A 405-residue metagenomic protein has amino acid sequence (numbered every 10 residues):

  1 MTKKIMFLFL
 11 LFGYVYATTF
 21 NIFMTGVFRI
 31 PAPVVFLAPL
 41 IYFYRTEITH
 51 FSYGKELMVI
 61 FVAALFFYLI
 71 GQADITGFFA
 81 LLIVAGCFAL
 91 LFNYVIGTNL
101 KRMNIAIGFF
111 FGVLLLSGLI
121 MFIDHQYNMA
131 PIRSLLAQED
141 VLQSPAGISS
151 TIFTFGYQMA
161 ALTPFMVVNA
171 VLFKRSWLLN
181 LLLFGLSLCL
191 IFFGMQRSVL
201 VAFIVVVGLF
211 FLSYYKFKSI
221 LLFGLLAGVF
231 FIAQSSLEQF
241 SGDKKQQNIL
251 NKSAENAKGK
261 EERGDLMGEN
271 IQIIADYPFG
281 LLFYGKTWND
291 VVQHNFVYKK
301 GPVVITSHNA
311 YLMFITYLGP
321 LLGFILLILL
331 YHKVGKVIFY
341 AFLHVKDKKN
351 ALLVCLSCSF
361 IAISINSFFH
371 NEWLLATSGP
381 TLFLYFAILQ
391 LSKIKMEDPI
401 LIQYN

Functional and structural regions predicted by a protein language model:
M1-E47, A63-G71, I363: N-terminal signal-anchor transmembrane segment
F20-A32, Q72-A80, S150-F155, L179-Y215 (+3 more regions): Helix-loop-helix junctions and helix-breaking kinks within/between transmembrane helices of multi-pass membrane
E47-I48, F217-L221, Y317-S364, D398: Hydrophobic transmembrane alpha-helices and their immediate junctions
K55-A63, A73-I96, I105-F111, L115: Aromatic-anchored transmembrane helix interface
N104-I132, S150-S213, I361: Alpha-helical transmembrane segments of multi-pass inner-membrane proteins
L119-H125, Y214-A254, G268-A275: A membrane-periplasm/extracellular boundary helix in multi-pass inner-membrane enzymes that assemble envelope glycans
I132, A254-G268, Q272-L318: Long extracytoplasmic/lumenal interhelical loops at the membrane interface of multi-pass membrane proteins
L353-N405: Transmembrane alpha-helices of multi-pass inner-membrane enzymes
